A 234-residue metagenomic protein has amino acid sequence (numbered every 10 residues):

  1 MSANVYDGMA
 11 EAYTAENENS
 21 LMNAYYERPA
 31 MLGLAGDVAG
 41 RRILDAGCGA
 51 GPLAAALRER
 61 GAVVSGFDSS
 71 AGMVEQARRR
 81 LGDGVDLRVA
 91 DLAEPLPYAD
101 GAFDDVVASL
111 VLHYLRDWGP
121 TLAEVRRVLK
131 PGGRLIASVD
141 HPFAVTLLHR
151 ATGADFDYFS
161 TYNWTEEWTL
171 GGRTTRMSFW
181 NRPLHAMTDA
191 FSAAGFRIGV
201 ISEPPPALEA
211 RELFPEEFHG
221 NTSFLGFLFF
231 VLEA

Functional and structural regions predicted by a protein language model:
M1-A39, P52, A56, M73-Q76 (+1 more regions): Conserved class I S-adenosyl-L-methionine
L44-A46, A50-P95: Class I SAM-dependent methyltransferase SAM/SAH-binding core
E94-D105: A short acidic, Gly/Pro-enriched loop at the edge of an enzyme's catalytic core that lines a small-molecule cofactor
D104-W118: A short SAM/SAH-binding and catalytic strip from SAM-dependent methyltransferases
G119-R134: A short glycine-rich, Lys/Arg-flanked "PGG" loop and its adjoining helix->strand segment in the class I
R134-E167: Conserved class I S-adenosyl-L-methionine
W168, S178-I201: Short alpha-helix
A190-A234: C-terminal lobe and adjacent flexible extensions of AdoMet/dcAdoMet transferase-like proteins
